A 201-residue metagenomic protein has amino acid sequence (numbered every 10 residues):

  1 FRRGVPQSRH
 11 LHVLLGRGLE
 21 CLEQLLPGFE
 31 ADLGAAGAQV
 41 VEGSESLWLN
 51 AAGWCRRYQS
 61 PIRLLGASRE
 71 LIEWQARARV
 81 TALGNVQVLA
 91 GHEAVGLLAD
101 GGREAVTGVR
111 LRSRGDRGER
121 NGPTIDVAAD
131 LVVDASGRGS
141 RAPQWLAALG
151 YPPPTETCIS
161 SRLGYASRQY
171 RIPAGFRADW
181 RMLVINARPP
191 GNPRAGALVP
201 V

Functional and structural regions predicted by a protein language model:
F1-V5, C55-Y58: Short glycine/proline- and charge-enriched loop/turn segments that cap or connect secondary-structure elements
R2-L47: N-terminal FAD cofactor-binding segment of flavoenzymes
L11, L22, I72-V86: N-terminal Rossmann-like dinucleotide/flavin-binding domain of flavoprotein oxidoreductases that bind FAD/FMN
V13-L14, Q59-A78, A135, R141 (+1 more regions): Short beta-strand to alpha-helix junction loop
G18, F29, S68, I72 (+5 more regions): Generic hydrophobic, aliphatic-rich segments that mediate packing or membrane embedding
L25, A36, A52, L83-G84 (+1 more regions): Residues at alpha-helix termini
A51-R69, G108, P123: Helix-loop-beta segment of a Rossmann-like dinucleotide-binding subdomain
A82-V201: Predominantly flavin-linked oxidoreductase catalytic cores and closely associated redox partners
